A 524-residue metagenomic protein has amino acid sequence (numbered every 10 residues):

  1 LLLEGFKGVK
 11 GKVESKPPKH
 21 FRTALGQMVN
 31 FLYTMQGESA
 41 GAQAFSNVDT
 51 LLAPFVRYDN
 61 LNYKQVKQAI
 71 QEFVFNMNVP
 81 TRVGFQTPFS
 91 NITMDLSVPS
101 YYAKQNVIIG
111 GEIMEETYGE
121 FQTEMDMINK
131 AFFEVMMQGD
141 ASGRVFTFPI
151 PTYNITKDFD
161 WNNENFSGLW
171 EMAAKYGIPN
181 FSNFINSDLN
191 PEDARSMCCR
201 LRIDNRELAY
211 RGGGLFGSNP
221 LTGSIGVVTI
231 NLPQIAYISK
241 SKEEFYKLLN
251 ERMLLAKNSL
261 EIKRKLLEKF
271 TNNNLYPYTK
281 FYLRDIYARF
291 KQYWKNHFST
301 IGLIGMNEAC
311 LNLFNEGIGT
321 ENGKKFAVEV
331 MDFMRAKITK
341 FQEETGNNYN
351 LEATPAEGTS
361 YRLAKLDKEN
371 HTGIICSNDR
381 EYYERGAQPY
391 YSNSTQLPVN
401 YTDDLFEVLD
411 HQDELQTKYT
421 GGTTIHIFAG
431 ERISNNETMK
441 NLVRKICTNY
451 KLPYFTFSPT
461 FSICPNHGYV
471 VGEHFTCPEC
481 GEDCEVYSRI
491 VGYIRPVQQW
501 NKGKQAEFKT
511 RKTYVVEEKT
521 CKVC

Functional and structural regions predicted by a protein language model:
L1-K295, E316, T320-E479, D483-V486: Conserved catalytic cores of very large enzyme subunits
A42, L232, K295-T300, V491 (+2 more regions): Generic secondary-structure boundary/loop-capping signal
V66-I70, V74, N312, K504 (+1 more regions): Metallocofactor- and cofactor-centric catalytic cores in central/energy metabolism, strongly enriched
I203-N205, M306, Q498: Sequence-pattern detector for short linear motifs and compositional/periodic biases rather than a specific fold
H297, L303-C310: Extended amphipathic alpha-helical segments enriched in small hydrophobics
G302-G305, G421, G492, G503: Glycine-centered flexibility sites
N312-E321, Q498-A506: Glycine-rich phosphate/pyrophosphate-binding loops and their adjacent beta-strand/loop elements at enzyme active sites
T460-E479, E485-C524: Intrinsic, low-complexity terminal and presequence regions
